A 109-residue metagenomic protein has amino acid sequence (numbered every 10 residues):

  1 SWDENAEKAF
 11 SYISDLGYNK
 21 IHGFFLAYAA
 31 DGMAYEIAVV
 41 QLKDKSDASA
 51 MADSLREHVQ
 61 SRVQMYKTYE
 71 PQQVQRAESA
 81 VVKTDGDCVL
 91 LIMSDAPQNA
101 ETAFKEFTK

Functional and structural regions predicted by a protein language model:
S1-A34, S46: Short, compositionally biased low-complexity segments enriched in polar/charged residues
S1-W2, F10, S54-L55, S94-D95 (+1 more regions): Positively charged, small/polar-rich N-terminal and surface patches that mediate targeting and assembly and bind
W2-N5, Q60, Q98: Subset-of-secretome marker
L16-N19, A27, A48, E57 (+2 more regions): A generic structural micro-environment signature that highlights single residues at secondary-structure boundaries
A29-A30, V39-Q41, Q72-K109: A short, solvent-exposed beta-edge/loop patch
I37-V39, A48-R56, E101, K105: Extracytoplasmic/secreted envelope proteins and their assembly/folding machinery, especially bacterial periplasmic
K45-T84: Short Gly/Thr-rich strand-loop-strand
